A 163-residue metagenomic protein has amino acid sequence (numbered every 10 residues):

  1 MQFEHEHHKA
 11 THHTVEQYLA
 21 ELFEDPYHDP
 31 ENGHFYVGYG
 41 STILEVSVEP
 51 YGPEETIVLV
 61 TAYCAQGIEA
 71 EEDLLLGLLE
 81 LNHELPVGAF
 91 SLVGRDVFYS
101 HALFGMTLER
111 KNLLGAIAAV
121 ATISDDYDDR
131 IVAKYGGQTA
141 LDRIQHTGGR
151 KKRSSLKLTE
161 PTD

Functional and structural regions predicted by a protein language model:
M1-I43: Charge-rich, low-complexity N-terminal segments
H5, K9, I68-E69, T107-L114: Ordered, soluble secondary-structure elements with a strong preference for glycine-centered loop motifs and nearby
H13-Y27, P53-E72, K152: Charged, low-complexity, helix/coiled-coil-prone segments
E24-D25, H83, G137: Short aromatic/hydrophobic-glycine micro-motifs
P30-A65: Hydrophobic-cavity lipid-handling domains and compact docking modules
L59-S100, H146: Short, internal acidic amphipathic alpha-helical interface segments that mediate docking to partner proteins
V87-A118, T122-T139: Well-ordered alpha/beta subsegment
I131-D163: Short, highly charged C-terminal tails/helix-capping segments
